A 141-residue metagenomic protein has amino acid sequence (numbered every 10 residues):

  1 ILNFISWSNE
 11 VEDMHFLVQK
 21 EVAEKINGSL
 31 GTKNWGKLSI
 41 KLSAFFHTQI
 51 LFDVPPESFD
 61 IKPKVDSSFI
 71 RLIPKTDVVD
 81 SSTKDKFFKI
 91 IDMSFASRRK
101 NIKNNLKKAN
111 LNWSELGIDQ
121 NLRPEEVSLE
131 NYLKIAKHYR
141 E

Functional and structural regions predicted by a protein language model:
I1-L129, K134, R140: Class I S-adenosyl-L-methionine
